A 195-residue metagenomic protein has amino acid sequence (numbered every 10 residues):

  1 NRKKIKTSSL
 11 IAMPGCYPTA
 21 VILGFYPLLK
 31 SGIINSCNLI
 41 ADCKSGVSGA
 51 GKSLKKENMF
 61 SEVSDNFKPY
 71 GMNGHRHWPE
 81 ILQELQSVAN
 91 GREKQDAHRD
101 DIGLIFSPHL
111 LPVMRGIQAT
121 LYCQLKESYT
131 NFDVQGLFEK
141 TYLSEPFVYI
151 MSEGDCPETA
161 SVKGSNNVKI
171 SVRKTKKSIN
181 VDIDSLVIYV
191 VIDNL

Functional and structural regions predicted by a protein language model:
N1-M72, G91-E93, H98-D101, S161 (+1 more regions): N-terminal Rossmann-like NAD(P) cofactor-binding subdomain of oxidoreductases, focused on the glycine-rich
S8-I11, F67, G116-T120, I183-V187: Short, solvent-exposed beta-strand edge segments and adjacent coil->beta transition regions
S9-L10, N38-I40, G103-L104, V148 (+1 more regions): Structural motif
Y17, L110, I192-N194: Structured beta->alpha junctions
P18-T19, S48-G49, H77, K126-S128 (+1 more regions): Short, acidic Gly/Pro/Ser/Thr-rich loop/turn segments
I34, V63, P112-M114, L143 (+1 more regions): A generic structural signal for short, non-catalytic loop/turn and secondary-structure boundary residues
G74-M151: C-terminal substrate-binding/catalytic lobe of Rossmann-fold NAD(P)-dependent dehydrogenases
A119-L195: C-terminal active-site/capping subdomain that shapes the small-molecule cofactor and substrate pocket of enzyme
